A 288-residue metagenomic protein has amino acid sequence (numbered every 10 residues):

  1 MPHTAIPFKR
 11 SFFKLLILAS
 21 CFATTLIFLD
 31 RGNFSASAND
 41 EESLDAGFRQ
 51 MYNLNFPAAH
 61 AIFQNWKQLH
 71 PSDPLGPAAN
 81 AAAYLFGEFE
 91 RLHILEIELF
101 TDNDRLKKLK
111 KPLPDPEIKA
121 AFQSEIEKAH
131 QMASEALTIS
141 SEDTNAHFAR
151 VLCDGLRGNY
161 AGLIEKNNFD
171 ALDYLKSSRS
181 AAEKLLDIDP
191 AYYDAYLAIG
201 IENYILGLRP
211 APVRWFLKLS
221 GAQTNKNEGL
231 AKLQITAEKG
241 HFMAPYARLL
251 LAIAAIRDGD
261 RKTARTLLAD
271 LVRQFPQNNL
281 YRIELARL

Functional and structural regions predicted by a protein language model:
M1-S11: N-terminal secretory signal peptides that target proteins for export/translocation
K14-D30: Bacterial N-terminal signal peptides
F34-S43, R49-F63, S72, A83-E142 (+4 more regions): Short coil/linker segments at helix-helix boundaries
Q68, A237-E238, R273: Amphipathic alpha-helical segments of tetratricopeptide repeats
A79: N-terminal carbohydrate-binding/catalytic regions of secreted carbohydrate-active enzymes
I253-L288: A cross-kingdom marker for long, charged
